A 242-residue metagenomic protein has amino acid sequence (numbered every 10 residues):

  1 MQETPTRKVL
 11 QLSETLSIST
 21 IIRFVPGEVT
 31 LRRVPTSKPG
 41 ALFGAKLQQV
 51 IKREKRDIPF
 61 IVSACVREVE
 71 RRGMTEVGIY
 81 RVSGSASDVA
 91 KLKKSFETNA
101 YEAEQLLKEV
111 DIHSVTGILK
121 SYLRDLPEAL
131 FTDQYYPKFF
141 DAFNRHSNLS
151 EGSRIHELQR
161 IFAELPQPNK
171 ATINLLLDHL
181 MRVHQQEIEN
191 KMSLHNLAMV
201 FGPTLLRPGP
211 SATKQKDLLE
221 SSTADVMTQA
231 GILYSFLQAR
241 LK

Functional and structural regions predicted by a protein language model:
M1-T36: C2-type phospholipid-binding modules
V34-G44: Short coil-to-helix leader/linker segments, especially the first N-terminal amphipathic alpha-helix with its helix
L42-F43, L47-K242: Alpha-helical catalytic/interaction cores of small GTPase-regulatory modules
